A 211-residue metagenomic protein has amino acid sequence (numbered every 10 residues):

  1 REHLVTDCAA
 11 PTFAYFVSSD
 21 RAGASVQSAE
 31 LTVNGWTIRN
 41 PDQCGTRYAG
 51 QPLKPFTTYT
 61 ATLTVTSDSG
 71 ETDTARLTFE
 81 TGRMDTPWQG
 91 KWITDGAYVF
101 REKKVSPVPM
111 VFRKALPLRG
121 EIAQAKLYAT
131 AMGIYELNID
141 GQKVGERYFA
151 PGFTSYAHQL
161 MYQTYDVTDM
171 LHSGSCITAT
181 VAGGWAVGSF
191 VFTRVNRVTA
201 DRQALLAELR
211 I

Functional and structural regions predicted by a protein language model:
R1-E2, W92-R101: Short, solvent-exposed loop/edge segments of extracellular or virion-exposed proteins
H3-A9, S106: Short, solvent-exposed loop/linker segments at the N-terminal edge of repeated beta-sheet extracellular domains
T6-D7, S18-T32: Solvent-exposed loop/turn segments flanking beta-strands in beta-repeat/beta-sandwich domains
A9-F13, A123-A125: Structural beta-strand segments of beta-rich domains
F13-S19, A129: Aromatic/hydrophobic beta-strand junction motif of beta-rich domains
S25-T58, D68-E71, Q89-I93: Recognizes extended acidic, P/S/T-rich segments that occur within or adjacent to Ig-like beta-sandwich modules
T58, S67, E80-D85, F112-I211: Accessory beta-strand-rich segments of carbohydrate-active enzymes
G70-A75, F190: Beta-sandwich strand segments
